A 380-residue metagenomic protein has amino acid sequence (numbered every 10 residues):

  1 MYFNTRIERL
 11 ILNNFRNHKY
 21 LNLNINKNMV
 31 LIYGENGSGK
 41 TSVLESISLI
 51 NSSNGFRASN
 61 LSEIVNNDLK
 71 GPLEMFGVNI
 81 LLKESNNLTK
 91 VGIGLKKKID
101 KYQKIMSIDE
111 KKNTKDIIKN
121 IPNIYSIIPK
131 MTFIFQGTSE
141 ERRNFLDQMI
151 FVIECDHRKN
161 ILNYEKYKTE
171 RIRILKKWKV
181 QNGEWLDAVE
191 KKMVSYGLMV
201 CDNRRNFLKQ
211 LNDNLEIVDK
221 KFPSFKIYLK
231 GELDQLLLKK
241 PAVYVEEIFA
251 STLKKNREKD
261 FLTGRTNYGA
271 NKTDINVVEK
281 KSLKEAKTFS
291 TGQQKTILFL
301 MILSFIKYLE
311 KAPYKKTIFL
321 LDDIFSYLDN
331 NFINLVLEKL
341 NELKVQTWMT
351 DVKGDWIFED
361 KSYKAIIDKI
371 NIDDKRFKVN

Functional and structural regions predicted by a protein language model:
M1-E35, E184-S195, M199-I318, Y327 (+5 more regions): Conserved NTPase motor "head" modules and their coupling/switch loops across ABC/AAA+ ATPases, GTPases, and GHKL ATPases
K40: Conserved lysine of the Walker
L49-L61, S304-P313: Post-Walker A helix-loop "phosphate-sensing" segment adjacent to the P-loop in P-loop NTPases
S52-E141, I150-H157, E216, R257: Nucleotide-state sensing region of NTPase/ATPase domains
F133-K221, K230-L233: An accessory alpha-helical subdomain
D322-I324: Walker B catalytic acidic pair
T350-V352: H-loop/switch region of ABC-family ATPase nucleotide-binding domains
